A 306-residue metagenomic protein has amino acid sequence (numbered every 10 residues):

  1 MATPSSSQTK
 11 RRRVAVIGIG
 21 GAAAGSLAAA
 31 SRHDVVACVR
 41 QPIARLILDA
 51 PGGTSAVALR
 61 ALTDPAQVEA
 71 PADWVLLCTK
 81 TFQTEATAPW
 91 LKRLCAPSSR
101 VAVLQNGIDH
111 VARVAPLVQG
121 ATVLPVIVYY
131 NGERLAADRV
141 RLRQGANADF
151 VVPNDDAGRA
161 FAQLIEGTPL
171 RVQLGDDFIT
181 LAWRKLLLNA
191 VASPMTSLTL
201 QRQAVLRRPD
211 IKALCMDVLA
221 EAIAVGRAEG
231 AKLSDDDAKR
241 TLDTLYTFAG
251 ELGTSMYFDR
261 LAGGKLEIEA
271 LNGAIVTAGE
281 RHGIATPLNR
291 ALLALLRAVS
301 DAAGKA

Functional and structural regions predicted by a protein language model:
M1-L59: NAD(P)+-binding Rossmann beta1-loop-alpha1 motif at the extreme N-terminus of oxidoreductases
A2, M216-A306: NAD(P)-dependent Rossmann-like dehydrogenase/reductase catalytic/cofactor-binding core
R13, D34, D73-V75, P97-V101 (+2 more regions): Short active-site oxyanion
S26-L27, C38, P42, G53-R139: Rossmann-like NAD(P)(H) cofactor-binding subdomain of soluble oxidoreductases
C95, D138-D149, S197-R207, L252-A262: Helix-loop-beta segment of a Rossmann-like dinucleotide-binding subdomain
L104-Q105, D109-K185, V191: Rossmann-fold dinucleotide-binding core
I179-I223, A249: Active-site-proximal catalytic alpha-helix in oxidoreductases
